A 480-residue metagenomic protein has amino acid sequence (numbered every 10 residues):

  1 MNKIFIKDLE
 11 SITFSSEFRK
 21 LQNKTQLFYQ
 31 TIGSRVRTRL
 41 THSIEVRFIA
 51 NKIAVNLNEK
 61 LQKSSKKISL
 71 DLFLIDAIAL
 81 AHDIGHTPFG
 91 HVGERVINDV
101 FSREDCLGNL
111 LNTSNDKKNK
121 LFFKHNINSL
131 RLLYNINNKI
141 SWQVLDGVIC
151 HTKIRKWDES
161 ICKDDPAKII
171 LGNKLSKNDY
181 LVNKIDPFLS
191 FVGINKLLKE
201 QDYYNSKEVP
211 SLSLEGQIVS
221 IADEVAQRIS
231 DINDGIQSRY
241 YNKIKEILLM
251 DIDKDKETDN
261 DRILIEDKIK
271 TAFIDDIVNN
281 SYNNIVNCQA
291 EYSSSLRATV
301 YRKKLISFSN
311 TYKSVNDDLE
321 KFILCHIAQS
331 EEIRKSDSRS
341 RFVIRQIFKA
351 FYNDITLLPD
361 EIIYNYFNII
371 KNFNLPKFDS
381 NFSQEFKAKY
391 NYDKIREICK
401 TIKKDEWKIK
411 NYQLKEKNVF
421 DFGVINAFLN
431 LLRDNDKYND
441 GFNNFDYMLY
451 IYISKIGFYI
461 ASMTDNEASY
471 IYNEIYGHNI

Functional and structural regions predicted by a protein language model:
M1-L74, D99, E104-N109, N115 (+1 more regions): Histidine-centered, transition-metal-coordinating active-site segments
N51, H86, H91: Active-site recognition of the HExxH zinc-binding catalytic motif
A81, G85-H86, A226: Short active-site segment of divalent metal-dependent hydrolases/proteases that encodes the spacing between
F89-G93, I97-N98, S230: Active-site-flanking alpha-helical
